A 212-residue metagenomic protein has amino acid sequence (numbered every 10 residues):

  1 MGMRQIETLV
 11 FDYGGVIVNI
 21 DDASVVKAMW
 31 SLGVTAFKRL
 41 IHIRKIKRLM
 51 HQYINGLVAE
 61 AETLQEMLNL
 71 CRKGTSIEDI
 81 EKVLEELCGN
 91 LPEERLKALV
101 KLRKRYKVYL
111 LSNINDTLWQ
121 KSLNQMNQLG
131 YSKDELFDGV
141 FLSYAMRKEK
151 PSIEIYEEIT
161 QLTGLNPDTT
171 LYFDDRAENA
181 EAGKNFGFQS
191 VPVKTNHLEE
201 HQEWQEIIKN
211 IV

Functional and structural regions predicted by a protein language model:
G2-I6, N115-D116, S122-V212: Asp-based, Mg2+/Mn2+-dependent phosphohydrolase catalytic module
G2-K45, N69-L70, N185-F186, E199: Active-site neighborhood of HAD-like aspartate-dependent phosphohydrolases
D12-G15, G56, L110, V140 (+1 more regions): Generic structural signal for small/hydrophobic residues in well-ordered secondary structure, especially within
S24-K27, R48, E62, E66 (+6 more regions): Alpha-helical elements of Rossmann-like donor-binding domains used by nucleotide-donor carbohydrate transfer enzymes
F37-I43, L49-Q52, I80-C88: Helical cap/lid subdomains and adjacent loops of hydrolase enzymes that gate the active-site channel and determine
M50-E81: A metal-dependent, Asp-based hydrolase signature
A59, L87-E94, P151, I155: Soluble or luminal CAZymes and related metallo-dependent hydrolases
I77-N127: Substrate-recognition element of Asp-dependent hydrolases with the DxDx(T/V) motif
